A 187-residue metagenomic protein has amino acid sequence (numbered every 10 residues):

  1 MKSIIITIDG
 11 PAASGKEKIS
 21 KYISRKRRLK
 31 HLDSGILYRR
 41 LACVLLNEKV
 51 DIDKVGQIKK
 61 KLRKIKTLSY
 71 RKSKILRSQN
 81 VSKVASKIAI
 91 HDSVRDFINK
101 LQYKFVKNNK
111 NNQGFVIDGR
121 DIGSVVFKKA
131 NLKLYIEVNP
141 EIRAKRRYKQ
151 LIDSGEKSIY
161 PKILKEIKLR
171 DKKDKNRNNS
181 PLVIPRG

Functional and structural regions predicted by a protein language model:
I6-I8: Hydrophobic anchor at the beta1->P-loop junction of P-loop NTPases
P11-S14: ATP-binding Walker
E17: Walker A/P-loop
S24-S34, N47-D51: Post-Walker A helix-loop "phosphate-sensing" segment adjacent to the P-loop in P-loop NTPases
L37-Q113, D121-S124, E141, K145 (+3 more regions): ATP-dependent small-molecule kinase phosphotransfer cores that center on conserved nucleotide phosphate-binding segments
F115, N131-Y135: Short, well-ordered beta-strand core segments
V183-G187: Phosphate-binding beta-loop-alpha motif at adenosine-nucleotide cofactor sites
